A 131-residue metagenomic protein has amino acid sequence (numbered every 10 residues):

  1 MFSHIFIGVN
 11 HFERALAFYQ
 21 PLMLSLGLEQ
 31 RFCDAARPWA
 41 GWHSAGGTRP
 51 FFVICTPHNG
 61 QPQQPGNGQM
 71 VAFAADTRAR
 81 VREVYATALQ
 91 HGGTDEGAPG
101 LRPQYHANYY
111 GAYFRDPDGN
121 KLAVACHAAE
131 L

Functional and structural regions predicted by a protein language model:
M1-I5, G66-V71, Y110: Short amphipathic alpha-helical segments
M1-L16, H127-L131: N-terminal beta-strand motif that seeds the catalytic metal site of vicinal oxygen chelate
G8-F51: Core segments of cupin and vicinal oxygen chelate
N10-R14, A72-A112, P117: Vicinal oxygen chelate
P38-A40, Q104-Y105, E130: Short secondary-structure capping/turn micro-motifs that flank functional sites
A40-E83: Long, continuous compositionally biased terminal/linker segments
K121-V124: Short glycine-/small-residue motifs
